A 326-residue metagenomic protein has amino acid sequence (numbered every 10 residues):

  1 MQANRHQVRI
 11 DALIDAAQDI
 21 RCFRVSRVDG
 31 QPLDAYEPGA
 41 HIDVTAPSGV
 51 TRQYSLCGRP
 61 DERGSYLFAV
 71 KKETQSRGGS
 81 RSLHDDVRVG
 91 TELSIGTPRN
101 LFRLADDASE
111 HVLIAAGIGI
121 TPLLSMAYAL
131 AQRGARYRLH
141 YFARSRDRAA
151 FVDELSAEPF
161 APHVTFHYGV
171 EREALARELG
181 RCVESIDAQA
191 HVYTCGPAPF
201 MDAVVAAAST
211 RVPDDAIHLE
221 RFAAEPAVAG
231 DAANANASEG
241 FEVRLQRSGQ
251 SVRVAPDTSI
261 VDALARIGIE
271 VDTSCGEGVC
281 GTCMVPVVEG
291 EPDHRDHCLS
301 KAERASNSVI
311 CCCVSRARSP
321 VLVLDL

Functional and structural regions predicted by a protein language model:
Q2-E92, S109, A143-S145: Ferredoxin-reductase
I42, F241-L245, C283: Short polybasic amphipathic segments
P47, P98-R99, V288: Short, surface-exposed secondary-structure boundary micro-motifs
R81-R247, R253: FNR/FR-type flavoprotein reductase catalytic core
S238-C275: C-terminal accessory/binding modules appended to enzymatic or scaffolding proteins
A265-D272, G281-L326: Iron-sulfur (Fe-S) cluster-binding segments and ferredoxin-like electron-carrier domains, especially [2Fe-2S]
